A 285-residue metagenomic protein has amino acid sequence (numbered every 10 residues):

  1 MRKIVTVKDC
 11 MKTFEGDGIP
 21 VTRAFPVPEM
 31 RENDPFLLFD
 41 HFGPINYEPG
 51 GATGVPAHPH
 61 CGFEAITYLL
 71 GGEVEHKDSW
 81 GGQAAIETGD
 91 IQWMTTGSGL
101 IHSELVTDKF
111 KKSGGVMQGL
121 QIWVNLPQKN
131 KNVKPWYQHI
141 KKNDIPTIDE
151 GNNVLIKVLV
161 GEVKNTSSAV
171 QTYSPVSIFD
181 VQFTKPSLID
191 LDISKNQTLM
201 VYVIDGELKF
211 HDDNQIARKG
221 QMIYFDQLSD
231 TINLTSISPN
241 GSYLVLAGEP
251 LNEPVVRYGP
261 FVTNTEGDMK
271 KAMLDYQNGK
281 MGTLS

Functional and structural regions predicted by a protein language model:
M1-S285: Jelly-roll (double-stranded beta-helix
